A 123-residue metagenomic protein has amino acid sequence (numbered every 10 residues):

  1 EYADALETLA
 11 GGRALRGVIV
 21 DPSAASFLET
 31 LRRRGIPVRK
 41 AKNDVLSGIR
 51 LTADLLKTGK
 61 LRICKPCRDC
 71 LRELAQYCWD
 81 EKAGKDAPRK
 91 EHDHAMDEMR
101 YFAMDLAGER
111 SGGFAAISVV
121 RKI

Functional and structural regions predicted by a protein language model:
E1-K90, E109-G113, I117-I123: Mg2+-dependent endonuclease catalytic cores in nucleic-acid-processing enzymes, primarily RNase H-like
R89-S111: Acidic, Mg2+-coordinating catalytic module of metal-dependent nucleases/exonucleases that use a two-metal-ion mechanism
